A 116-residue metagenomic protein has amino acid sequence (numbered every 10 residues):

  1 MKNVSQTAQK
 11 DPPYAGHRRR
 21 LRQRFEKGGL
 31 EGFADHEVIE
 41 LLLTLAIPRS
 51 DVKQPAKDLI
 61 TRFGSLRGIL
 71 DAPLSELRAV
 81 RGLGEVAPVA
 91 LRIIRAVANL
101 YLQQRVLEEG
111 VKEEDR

Functional and structural regions predicted by a protein language model:
M1-E76: Long, highly charged, low-complexity intrinsically disordered interaction regions that mediate electrostatic DNA/RNA
I47, A96-L100: Non-catalytic alpha-helical coupling and interface elements of nucleotide-dependent molecular machines and regulators
V52, L100-L102: A generic membrane alpha-helix/interface feature
P73-L77, A87, V106-E109: Residue-level signal for alpha-helical context at structural boundaries
A87-V97: Structured, non-catalytic alpha/beta "coupling" segments that mediate domain-domain communication and provide generic
L102-R116: Long, charged amphipathic helices and adjacent flexible linkers at domain junctions
